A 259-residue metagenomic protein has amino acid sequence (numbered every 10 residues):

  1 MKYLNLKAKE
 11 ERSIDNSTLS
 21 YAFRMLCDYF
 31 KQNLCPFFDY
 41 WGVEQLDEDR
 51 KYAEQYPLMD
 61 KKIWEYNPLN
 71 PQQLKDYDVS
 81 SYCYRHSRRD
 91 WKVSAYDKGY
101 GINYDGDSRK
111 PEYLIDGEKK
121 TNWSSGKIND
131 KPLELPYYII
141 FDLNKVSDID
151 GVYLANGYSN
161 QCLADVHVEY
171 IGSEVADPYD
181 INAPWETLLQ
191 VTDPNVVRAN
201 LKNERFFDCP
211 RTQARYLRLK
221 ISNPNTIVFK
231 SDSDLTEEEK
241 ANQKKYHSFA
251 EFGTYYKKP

Functional and structural regions predicted by a protein language model:
M1-E11: Long, well-ordered core segments of solenoidal/helical folds
M1-K2, N16-S20, L133: Amphipathic alpha-helical repeat elements characteristic of tetratricopeptide repeat
L4-N5, W41-G42, N156: A general structural motif at alpha-helix termini
E11-V93: Beta/coil-rich, acidic/histidine-enriched accessory regions frequently appended to metallopeptidases
S17-T18, A199-L201: Short, glycine/acidic-rich beta->alpha junctions
Y84-E118: Predominantly extracellular/luminal regions of secreted and cell-surface proteins, especially disulfide-bonded
R109, D116-A183, L201-P259: Aromatic, loop-rich ligand-recognition surfaces of beta-strand-rich domains
N182-V197: Solvent-exposed serine/threonine-rich low-complexity stretches and specific carbohydrate-binding patches
